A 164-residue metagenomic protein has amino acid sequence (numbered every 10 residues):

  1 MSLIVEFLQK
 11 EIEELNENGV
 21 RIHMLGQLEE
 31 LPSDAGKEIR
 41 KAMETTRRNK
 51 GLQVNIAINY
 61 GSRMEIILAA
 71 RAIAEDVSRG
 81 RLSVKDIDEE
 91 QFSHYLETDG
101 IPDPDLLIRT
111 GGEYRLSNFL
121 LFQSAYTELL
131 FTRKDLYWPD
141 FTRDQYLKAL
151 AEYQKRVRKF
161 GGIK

Functional and structural regions predicted by a protein language model:
M1-K164: Flexible, compositionally biased loop and terminal segments
